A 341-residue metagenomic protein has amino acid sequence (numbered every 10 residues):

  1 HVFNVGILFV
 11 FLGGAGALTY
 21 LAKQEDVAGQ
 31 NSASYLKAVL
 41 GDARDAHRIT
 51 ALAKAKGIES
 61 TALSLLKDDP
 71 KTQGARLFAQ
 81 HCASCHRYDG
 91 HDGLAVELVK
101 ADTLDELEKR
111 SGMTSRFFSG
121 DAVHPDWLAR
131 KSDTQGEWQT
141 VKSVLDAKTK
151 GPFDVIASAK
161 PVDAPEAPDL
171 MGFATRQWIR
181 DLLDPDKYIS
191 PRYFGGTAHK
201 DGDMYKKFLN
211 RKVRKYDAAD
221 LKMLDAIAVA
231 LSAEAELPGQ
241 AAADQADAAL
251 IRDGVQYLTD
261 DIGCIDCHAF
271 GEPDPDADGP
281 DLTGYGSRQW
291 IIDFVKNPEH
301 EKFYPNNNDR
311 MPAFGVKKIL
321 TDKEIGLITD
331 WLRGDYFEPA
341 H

Functional and structural regions predicted by a protein language model:
H1-L65, S143-P152, A157, K215-L231 (+1 more regions): N-terminal export/targeting leaders of redox proteins
V2-G29, P70-K71, A75-H86, R176 (+1 more regions): C-terminal substrate/ligand-recognition segments
S34-T72, A79, R87, G112 (+4 more regions): Sequence context of c-type cytochrome heme-c attachment sites
A46-F78, D92-V96, D133-E137, K150-P168 (+2 more regions): Electrostatic cytochrome c docking/interface patches
G74, F78-D89, L107, H124 (+12 more regions): The canonical Cys-X-X-Cys-His
A83, G112-S115, S119, D146-K150 (+10 more regions): Sec-exported extracytoplasmic/periplasmic mature domains
R87-R116, D126-A129, I156-D184, S190-K212 (+2 more regions): Gly/Gly-Pro-rich "capping" loops immediately C-terminal to redox-active cysteine motifs in periplasmic/lumenal
A122-V155, L209-Q245, L250, F314-H341: C-terminal capping alpha-helices of c-type cytochrome domains
